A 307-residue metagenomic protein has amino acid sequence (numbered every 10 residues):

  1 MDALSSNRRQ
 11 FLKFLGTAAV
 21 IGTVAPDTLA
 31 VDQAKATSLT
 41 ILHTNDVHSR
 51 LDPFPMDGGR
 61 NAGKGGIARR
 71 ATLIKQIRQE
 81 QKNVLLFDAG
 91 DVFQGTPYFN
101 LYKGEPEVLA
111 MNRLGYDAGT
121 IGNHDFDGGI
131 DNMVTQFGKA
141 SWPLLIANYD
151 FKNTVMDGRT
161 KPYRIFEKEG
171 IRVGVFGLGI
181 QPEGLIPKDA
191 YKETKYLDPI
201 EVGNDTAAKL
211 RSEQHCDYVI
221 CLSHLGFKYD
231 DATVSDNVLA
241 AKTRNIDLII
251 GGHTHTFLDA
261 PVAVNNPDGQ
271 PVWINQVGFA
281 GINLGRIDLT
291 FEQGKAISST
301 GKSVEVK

Functional and structural regions predicted by a protein language model:
D2-V306: Acidic, metal/ion-coordinating pockets
